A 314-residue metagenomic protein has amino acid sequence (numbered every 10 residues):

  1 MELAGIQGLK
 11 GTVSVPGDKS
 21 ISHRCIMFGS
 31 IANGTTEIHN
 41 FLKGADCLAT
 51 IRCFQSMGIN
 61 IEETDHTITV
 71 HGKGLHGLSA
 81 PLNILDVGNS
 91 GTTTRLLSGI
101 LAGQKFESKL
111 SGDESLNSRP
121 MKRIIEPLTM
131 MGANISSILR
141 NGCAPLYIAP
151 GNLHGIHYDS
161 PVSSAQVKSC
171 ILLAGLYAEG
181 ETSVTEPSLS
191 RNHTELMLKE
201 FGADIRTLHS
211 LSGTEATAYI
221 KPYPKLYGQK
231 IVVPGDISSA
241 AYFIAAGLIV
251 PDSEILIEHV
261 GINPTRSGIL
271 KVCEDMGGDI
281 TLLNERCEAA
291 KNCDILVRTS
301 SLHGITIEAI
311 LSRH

Functional and structural regions predicted by a protein language model:
M1-H314: Structural preference for solvent-exposed beta-strand-turn elements and adjacent flexible terminal/loop segments within
